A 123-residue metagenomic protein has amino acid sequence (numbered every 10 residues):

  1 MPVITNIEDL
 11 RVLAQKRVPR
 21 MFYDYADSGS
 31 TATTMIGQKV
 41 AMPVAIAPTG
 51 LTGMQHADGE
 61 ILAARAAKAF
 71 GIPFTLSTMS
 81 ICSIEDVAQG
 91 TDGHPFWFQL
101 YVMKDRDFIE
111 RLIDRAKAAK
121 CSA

Functional and structural regions predicted by a protein language model:
M1-A41: An N-cap/entry alpha-helix motif that binds or orients negatively charged groups
P19, I46, A67: Conserved, mostly hydrophobic/aromatic
T33, P43, A47-P48, S80: Active-site microenvironments in enzyme catalytic cores
V44-A47, F74-L76, F96-L100: Hydrophobic faces of well-ordered beta-strands that scaffold small-molecule active sites in alpha/beta enzyme cores
P48-M54: Glycine-rich phosphate/pyrophosphate-binding beta-alpha loops
L51, A64-R65, A69, Q89-G90 (+1 more regions): Alpha/beta enzyme core
Q55-D58, L76-H94, M103-R111: Active-site-adjacent beta->alpha loops and helix N-cap segments on the catalytic face of soluble alpha/beta enzymes
L62-A64, A69-G71, I84-E85, P95: Feature captures the catalytic cores and cofactor-binding loops of soluble hydro-lyases/lyases that act on carboxylate
